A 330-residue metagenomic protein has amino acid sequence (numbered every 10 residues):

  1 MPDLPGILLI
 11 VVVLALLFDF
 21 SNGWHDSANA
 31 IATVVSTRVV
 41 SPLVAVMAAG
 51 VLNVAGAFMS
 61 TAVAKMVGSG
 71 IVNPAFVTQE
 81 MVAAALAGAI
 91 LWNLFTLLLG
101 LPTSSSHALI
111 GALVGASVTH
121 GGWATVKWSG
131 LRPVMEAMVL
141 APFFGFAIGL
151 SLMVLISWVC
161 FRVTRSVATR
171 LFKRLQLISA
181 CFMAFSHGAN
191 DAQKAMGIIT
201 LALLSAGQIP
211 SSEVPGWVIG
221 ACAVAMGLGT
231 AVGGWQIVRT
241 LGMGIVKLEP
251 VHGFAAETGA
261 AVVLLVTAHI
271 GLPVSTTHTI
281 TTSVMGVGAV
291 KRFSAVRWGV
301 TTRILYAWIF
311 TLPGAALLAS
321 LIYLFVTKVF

Functional and structural regions predicted by a protein language model:
M1-F330: Multi-pass alpha-helical transmembrane bundle typical of ion/small-solute transporters and intramembrane aspartyl
